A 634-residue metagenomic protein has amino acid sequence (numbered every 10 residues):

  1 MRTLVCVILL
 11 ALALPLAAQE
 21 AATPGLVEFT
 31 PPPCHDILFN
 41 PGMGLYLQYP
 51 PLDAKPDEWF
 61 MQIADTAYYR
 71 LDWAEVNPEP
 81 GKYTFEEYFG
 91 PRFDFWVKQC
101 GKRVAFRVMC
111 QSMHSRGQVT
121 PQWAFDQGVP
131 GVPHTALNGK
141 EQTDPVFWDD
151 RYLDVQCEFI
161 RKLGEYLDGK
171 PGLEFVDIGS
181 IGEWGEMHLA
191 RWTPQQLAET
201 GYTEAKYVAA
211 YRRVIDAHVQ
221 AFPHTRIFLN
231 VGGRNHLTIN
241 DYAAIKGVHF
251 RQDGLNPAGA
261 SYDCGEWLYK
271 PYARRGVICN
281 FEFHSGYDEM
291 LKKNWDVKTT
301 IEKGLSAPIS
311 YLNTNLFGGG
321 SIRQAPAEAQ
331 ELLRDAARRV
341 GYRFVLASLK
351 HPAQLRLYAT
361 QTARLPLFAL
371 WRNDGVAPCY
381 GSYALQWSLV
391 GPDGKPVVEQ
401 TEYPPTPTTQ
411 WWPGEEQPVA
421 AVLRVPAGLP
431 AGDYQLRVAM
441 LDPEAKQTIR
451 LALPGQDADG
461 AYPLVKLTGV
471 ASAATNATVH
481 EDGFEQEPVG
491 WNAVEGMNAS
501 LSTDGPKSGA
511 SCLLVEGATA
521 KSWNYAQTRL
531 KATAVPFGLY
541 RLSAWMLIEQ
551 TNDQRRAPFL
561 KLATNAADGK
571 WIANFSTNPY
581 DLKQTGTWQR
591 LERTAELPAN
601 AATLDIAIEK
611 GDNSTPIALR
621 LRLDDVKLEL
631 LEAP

Functional and structural regions predicted by a protein language model:
V5-P15: Bacterial N-terminal signal peptides
Q19-K55, I449-R450, A458-H480, A526 (+2 more regions): Mature N-terminal, pre-catalytic/accessory segment of carbohydrate-active enzymes
A22-R151, F250, G276-E328: N-terminal substrate-binding region of glycoside hydrolase catalytic domains
P133-Y152, F159-A198: Active-site groove signature of glycoside hydrolases
F159-K162, Q417-P430, K583-T603: Short, surface-exposed tryptophan/glycine-enriched loops that mediate extracellular molecular recognition
D177-G276: Substrate-binding cleft/loops of secretory-pathway carbohydrate-active enzymes
R334-A477: Extracellular/luminal regions of secreted and cell-surface proteins that mediate adhesion/ECM remodeling
A474-P634: Extracellular and organelle-lumenal recognition/adhesion modules and their flexible linkers in secreted
